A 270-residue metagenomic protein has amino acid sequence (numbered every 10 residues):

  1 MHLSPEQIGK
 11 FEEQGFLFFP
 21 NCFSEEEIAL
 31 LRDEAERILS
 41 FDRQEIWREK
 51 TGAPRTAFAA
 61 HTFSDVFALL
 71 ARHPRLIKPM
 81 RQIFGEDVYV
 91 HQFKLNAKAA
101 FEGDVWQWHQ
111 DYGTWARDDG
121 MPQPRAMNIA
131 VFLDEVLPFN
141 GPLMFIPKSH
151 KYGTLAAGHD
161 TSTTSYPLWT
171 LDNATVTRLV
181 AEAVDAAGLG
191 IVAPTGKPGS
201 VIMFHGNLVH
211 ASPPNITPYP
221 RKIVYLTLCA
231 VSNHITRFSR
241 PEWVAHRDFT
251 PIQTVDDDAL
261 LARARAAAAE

Functional and structural regions predicted by a protein language model:
M1-Q14, F19-M121, S239-R240, V244-D258: Non-heme Fe(II)-dependent double-stranded beta-helix
S24-E25, L95-K98, V136-P138, H150-K151 (+2 more regions): Short, solvent-exposed loop/turn segments at secondary-structure junctions
F41-I46, G52, P198-M203, N207-E270: Non-heme Fe(II)/2-oxoglutarate
Q92, P124-A130, N140, I191 (+1 more regions): Extracellular structured ligand-interaction cores
K94-A99, Q110-Y112, M127, V131-E135 (+1 more regions): Short, structured patches in soluble enzyme cores that scaffold and shape functional sites
D104-W108, R117-D119, F139-F145, T154-G158 (+1 more regions): A short secondary-structure junction signal
D118-P138, T195-P198, T227-A230: Short, conserved beta-strand element in jelly-roll/cupin
F139-L208: Double-stranded beta-helix
